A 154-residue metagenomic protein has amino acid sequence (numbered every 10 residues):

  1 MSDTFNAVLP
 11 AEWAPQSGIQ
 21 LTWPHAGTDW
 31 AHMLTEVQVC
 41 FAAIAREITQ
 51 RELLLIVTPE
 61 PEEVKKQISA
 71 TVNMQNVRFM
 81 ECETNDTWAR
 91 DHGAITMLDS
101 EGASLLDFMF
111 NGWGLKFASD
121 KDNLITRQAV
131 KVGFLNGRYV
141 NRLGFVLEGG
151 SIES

Functional and structural regions predicted by a protein language model:
M1-S154: The feature marks the mature, well-folded catalytic cores of soluble enzymes
